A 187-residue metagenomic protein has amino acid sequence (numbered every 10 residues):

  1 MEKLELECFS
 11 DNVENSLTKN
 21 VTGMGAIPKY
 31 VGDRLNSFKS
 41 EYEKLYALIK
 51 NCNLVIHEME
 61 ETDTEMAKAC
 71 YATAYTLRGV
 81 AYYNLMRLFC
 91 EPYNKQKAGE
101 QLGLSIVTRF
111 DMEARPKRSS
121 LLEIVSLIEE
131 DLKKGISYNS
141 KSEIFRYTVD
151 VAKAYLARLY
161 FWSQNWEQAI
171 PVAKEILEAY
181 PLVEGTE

Functional and structural regions predicted by a protein language model:
M1-C70, N84-E123, E143, Q168 (+1 more regions): Short acidic-aromatic linear motifs embedded in glycine-rich loops, typified by GG[WY][YF]DAGD(H) and related
D111, T148-D150: Generic helix N-cap/helix-start motif at coil->alpha-helix transitions
L121-K141: Acidic/histidine-rich alpha-helical segments that form the ligand environment of transition-metal centers
